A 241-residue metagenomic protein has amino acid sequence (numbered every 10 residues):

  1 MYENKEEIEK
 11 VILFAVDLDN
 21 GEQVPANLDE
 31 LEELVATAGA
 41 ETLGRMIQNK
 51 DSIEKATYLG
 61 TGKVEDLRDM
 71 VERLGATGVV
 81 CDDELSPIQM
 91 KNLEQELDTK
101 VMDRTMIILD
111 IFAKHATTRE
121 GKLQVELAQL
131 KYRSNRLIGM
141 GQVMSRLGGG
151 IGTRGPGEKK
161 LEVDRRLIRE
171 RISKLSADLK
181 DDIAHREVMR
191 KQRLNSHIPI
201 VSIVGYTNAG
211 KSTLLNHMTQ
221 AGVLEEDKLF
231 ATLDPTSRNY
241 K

Functional and structural regions predicted by a protein language model:
M1-D110: N-terminal accessory targeting/assembly segments
E3-E9, M140, S145-K241: Conserved G1/Walker A P-loop phosphate-binding module
L18-E22, I53-T57, H115-E120, K159-K160 (+1 more regions): Flexible beta-alpha connector loops of hexameric P-loop NTPases
L31, V79, L130, I168 (+1 more regions): Residue-level signature of catalytic and energy-coupling elements of molecular machines, predominantly ATP/GTP-dependent
M106-I107, N135, K174: Short acidic/polar capping segments at secondary-structure boundaries
M106-V125: Short alpha-helix plus adjacent loop in nuclease-associated cores
G121, V125-A128, Y132, R166 (+2 more regions): Residues on a specific face of well-ordered alpha-helices
L127, K131-M144: A charged, well-structured terminal subsegment
